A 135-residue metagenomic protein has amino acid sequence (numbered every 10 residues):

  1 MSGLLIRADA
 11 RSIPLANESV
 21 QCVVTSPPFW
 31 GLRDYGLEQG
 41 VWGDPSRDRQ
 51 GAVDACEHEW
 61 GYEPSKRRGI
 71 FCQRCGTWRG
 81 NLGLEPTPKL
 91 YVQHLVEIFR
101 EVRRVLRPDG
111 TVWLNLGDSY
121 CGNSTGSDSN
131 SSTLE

Functional and structural regions predicted by a protein language model:
M1-E135: S-adenosyl-L-methionine-dependent nucleic acid methyltransferase catalytic domains
